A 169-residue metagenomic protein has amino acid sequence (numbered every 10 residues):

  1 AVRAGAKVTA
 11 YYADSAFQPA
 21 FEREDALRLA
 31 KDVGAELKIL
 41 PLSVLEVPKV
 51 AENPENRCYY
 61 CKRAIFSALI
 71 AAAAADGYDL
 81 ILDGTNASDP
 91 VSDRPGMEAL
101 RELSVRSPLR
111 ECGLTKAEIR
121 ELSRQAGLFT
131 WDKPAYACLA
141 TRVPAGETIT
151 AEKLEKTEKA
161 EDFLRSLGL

Functional and structural regions predicted by a protein language model:
A1-Q125, R165: ATP-dependent adenylation/nucleotidyltransferase module used to activate substrates
R124-P144: Histidine/lysine/aspartate-rich catalytic loop segments that bind and position anionic ligands
P144-A151: C-terminal scaffold of the Radical SAM
A151-L169: Short amphipathic alpha-helix segments
